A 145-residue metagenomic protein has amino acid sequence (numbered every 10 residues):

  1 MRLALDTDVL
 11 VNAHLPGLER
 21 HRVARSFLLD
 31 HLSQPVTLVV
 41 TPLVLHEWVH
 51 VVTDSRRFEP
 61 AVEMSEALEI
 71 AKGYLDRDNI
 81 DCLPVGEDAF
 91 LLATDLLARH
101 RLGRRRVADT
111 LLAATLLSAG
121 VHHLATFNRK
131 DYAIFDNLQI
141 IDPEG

Functional and structural regions predicted by a protein language model:
M1-V40, S55-E69, E144: Short, well-structured N-terminal submotif of metal-dependent ribonuclease cores
R2-L3, A113-G145: Acidic, PIN/NYN-like endoribonuclease modules and their adjacent C-terminal/linker elements
D8-V9, L43, D88, L111 (+1 more regions): Alpha-helix/helix-capping structural signal
D30-H31, Y74, L96, H100: Hydrophobic helix-cap positions at the C-terminus of alpha-helices in RecA-like/P-loop ATPase nucleotide-binding cores
Q34-P35, R77-D78, F135: Structured helix-beta-strand junction loops
V39-P42, T126: Short beta-strand segments at enzyme active-site cores
I80-H123, F127: Active-site neighborhoods of divalent-metal-dependent phosphate/nucleic-acid chemistry enzymes
